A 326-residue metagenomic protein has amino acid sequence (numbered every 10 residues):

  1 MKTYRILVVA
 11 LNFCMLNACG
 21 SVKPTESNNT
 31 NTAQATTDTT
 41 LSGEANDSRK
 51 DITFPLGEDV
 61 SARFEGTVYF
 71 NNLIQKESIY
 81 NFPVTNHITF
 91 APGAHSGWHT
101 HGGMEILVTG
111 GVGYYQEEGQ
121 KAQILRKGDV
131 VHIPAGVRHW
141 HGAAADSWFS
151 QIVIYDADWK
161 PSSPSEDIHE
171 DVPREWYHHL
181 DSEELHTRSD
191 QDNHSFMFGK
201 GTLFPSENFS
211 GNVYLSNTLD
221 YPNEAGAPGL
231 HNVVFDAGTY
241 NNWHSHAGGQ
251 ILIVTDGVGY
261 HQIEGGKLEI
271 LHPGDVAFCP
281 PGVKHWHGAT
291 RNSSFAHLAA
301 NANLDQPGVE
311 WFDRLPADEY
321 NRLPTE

Functional and structural regions predicted by a protein language model:
M1-L7: Bacterial N-terminal signal peptides that target proteins for export
N17-A18: C-terminal motif of bacterial Sec signal peptides marking the signal peptidase cleavage site
P24-F82, S163-A227, V309-E326: A short, N-terminal "cap"/entry segment at the start of jelly-roll beta-barrel domains of the cupin/DSBH fold
V84-T100, H231-H246: Conserved short histidine dyad/triad with adjacent acidic residue
A91-P92, L125-A145, A237, L271-R291: Conserved metal-binding segment of the jelly-roll/cupin
A94, Y115, D146, T239 (+2 more regions): Ligand-binding pocket scaffold of soluble enzyme catalytic domains
T100-K127, V137, Y240, S245-P273 (+1 more regions): A short beta-strand-loop-beta hairpin characteristic of the jelly-roll/cupin
A135-P161, P281-G308: Ligand-binding loop in jelly-roll beta-barrel domains
